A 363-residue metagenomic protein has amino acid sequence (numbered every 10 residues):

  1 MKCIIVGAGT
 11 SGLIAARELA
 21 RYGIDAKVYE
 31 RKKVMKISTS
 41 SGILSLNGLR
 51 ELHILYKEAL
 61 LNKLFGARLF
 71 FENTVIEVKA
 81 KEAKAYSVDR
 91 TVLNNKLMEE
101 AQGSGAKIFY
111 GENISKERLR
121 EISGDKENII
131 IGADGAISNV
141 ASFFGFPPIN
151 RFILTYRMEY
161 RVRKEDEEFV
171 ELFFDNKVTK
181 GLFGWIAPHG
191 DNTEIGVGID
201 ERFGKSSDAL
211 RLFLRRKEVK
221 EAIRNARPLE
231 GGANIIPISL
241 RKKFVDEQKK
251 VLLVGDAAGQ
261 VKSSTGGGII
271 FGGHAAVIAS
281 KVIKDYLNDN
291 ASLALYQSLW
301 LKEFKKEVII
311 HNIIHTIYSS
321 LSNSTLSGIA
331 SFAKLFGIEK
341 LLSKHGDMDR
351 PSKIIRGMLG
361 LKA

Functional and structural regions predicted by a protein language model:
I4-A8, R17-T39: Glycine-rich FAD pyrophosphate-binding loop
V6, Y29, A133, V254-G255: Active-site flanking residues adjacent to catalytic metal/cofactor-binding acidic residues
A8, K96, E100-R224, G259: Predominantly flavin-linked oxidoreductase catalytic cores and closely associated redox partners
G12-L13: N-terminal Rossmann-fold NAD(P) dinucleotide-binding loop
I43-K96: A conserved beta-strand/loop capping segment in the N-terminal third of enzymes that catalyze redox or closely related
F203-I283, L287-N290: FAD/FMN-dependent oxidoreductases across multiple families
K281-A363: C-terminal helical "tail/cap" subdomain of flavin- and related membrane-associated enzymes
